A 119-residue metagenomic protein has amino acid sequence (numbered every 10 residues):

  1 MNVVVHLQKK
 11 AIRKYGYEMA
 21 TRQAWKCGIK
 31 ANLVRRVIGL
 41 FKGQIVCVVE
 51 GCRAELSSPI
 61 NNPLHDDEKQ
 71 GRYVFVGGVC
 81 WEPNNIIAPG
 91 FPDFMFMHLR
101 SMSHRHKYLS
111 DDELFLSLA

Functional and structural regions predicted by a protein language model:
M1-Y17, Q44-V46, E50-A119: Contiguous surface segments at macromolecular interaction interfaces
A20: Sequence-specific dsDNA recognition surfaces
Q23-L40: Short coil-to-beta transition motif at edge beta-strands of beta-rich domains
